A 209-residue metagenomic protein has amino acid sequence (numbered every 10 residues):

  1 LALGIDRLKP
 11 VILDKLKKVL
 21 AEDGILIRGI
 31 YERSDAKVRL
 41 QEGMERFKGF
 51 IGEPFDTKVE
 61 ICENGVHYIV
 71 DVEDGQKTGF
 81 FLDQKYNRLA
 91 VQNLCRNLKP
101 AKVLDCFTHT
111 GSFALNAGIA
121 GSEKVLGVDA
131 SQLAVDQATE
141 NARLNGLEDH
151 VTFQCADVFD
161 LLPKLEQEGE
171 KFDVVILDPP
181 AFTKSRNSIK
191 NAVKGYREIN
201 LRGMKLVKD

Functional and structural regions predicted by a protein language model:
A2-R7: A short interface-forming secondary-structure element
L8-F81: Non-catalytic substrate-recognition/targeting regions of SAM-dependent transferases
G49-D209: Rossmann-like S-adenosyl-L-methionine
